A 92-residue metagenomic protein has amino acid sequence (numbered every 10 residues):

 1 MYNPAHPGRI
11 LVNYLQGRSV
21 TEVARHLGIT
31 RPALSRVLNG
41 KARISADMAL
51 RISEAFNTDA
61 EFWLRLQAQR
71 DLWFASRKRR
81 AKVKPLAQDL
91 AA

Functional and structural regions predicted by a protein language model:
M1-S19, E61, R65: A short, Lys/Arg-rich alpha-helix, primarily the initiator
G17-R36: Short alpha-helical DNA-recognition segment
G28, N39, N57, A68-Q69: Short amphipathic alpha-helical surface patches that mediate protein-protein
K41-E54: Short, basic-rich loop-to-helix N-cap that marks the start of a DNA-contacting helix
E54, L64-A92: Short, charged recognition helix plus adjacent turn of helix-turn-helix-like nucleic-acid-binding domains
